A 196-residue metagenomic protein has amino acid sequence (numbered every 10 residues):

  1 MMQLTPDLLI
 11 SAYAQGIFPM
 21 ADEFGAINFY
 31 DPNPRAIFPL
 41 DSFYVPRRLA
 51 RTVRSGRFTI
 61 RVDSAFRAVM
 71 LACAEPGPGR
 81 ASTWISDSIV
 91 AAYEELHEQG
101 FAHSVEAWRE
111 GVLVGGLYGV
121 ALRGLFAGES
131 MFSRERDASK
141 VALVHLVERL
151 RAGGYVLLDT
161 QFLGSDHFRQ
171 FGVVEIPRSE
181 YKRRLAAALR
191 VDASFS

Functional and structural regions predicted by a protein language model:
M1-S196: N-acyltransferase acceptor-side catalytic subdomain
